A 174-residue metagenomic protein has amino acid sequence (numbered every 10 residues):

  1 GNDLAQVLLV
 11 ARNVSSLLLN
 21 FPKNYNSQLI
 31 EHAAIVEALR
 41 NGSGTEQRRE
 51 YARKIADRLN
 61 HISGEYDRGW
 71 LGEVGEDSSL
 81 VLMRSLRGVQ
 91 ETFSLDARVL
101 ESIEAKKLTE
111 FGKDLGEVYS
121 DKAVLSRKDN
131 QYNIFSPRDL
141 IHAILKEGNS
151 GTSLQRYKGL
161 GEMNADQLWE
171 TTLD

Functional and structural regions predicted by a protein language model:
G1-D174: Conserved phosphate-chemistry cores used by DNA topoisomerases
